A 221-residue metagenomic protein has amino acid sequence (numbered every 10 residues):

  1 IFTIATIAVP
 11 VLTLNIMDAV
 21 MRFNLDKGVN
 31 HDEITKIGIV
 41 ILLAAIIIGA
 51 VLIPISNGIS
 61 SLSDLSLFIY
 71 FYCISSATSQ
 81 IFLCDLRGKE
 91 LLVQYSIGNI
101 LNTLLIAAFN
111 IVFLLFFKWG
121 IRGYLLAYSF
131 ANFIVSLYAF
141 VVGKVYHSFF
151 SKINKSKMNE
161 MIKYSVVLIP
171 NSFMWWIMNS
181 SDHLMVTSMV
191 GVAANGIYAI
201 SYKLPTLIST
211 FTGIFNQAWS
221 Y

Functional and structural regions predicted by a protein language model:
I1, D26-L42, I46-I74, F116-L125: Membrane-interface helix-capping segments at transmembrane helix termini in multi-pass transporters
I1, G58-L67, E90-I97, L104-L137 (+1 more regions): Membrane-interface helix-loop junctions in multi-pass transport and translocation proteins
I1-V9, I121, K157-Y164, L168 (+1 more regions): Interfacial/gating helices of multi-pass transporter permease domains
T6-G28, T206-Y221: Helix-loop junctions and terminal segments of transmembrane helices in multi-pass membrane transport/translocation
I7-V11, L43, I47, V51 (+5 more regions): Alpha-helical transmembrane segments of multi-pass membrane proteins
V20, I81-G88, L92, L114-L115 (+2 more regions): C-terminal transmembrane helix end/exit motif
K27, G88-K89, F116-K118, S180 (+1 more regions): Helix-loop interface residues and adjacent transmembrane-helix termini in multi-pass membrane transporters, primarily
L67, V93, I97, I121-A127 (+1 more regions): Interhelical loop/hinge segments that connect adjacent transmembrane helices in multipass membrane
